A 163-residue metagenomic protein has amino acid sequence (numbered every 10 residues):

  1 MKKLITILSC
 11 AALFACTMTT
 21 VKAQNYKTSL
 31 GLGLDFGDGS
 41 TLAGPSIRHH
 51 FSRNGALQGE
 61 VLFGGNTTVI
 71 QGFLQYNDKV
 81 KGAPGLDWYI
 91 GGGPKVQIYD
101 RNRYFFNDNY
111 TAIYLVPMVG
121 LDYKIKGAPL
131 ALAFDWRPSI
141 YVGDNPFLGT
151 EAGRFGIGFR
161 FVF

Functional and structural regions predicted by a protein language model:
M1-K27: Cleavable N-terminal export/targeting peptides
L4-I5, Q24, H50, G156 (+1 more regions): Residue-level detector of intrinsically disordered/flexible regions characterized by low predicted structural confidence
V21-V69: Short glycine/proline- and aromatic-enriched beta-strand/turn motifs that initiate or cap beta-hairpins
Y26-T28, G39-A43, N66-I70, L86 (+2 more regions): Residues that define the transmembrane beta-barrel architecture of outer-membrane proteins
G33-A43, N102-D108, P146-F147: Intrinsically disordered, low-complexity coil segments
G33-G37, I90-R101, M118, R137-G143 (+1 more regions): Short glycine-rich beta-strand segments
H49-F134: Gram-negative (and chloroplast) outer-membrane scaffold detector with strong preference for beta-barrel transmembrane
T67, K126-F163: Predominantly the C-terminal beta-signal and adjacent terminal strand-loop region of outer-membrane beta-barrel
